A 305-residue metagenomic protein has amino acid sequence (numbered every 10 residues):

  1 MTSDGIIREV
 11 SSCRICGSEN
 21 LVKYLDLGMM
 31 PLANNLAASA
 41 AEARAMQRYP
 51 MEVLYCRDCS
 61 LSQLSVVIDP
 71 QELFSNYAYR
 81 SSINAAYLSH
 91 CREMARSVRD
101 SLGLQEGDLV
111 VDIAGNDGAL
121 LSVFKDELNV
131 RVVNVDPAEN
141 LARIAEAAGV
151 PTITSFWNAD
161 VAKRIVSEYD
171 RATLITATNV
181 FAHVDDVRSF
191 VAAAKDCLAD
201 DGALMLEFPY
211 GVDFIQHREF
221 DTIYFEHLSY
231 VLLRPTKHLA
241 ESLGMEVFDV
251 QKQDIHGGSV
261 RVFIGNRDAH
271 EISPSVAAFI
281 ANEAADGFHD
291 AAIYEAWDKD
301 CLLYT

Functional and structural regions predicted by a protein language model:
T2-A86, Q251: N-terminal juxtadomain amphipathic helix that follows a signal peptide/anchor or precedes a small N-terminal auxiliary
L32-N35, L206-S229, L233-P235, A240: Short, glycine-/aromatic-enriched active-site segment of Class I SAM-dependent methyltransferases
G107-N116: Conserved class I S-adenosyl-L-methionine
D117-L128: Conserved SAM-binding loop of SAM-dependent methyltransferases across substrates and taxa, primarily the Class I
T173-T176: A conserved beta-strand element that flanks and buttresses the S-adenosyl-L-methionine
R188-A203: A short glycine-rich, Lys/Arg-flanked "PGG" loop and its adjoining helix->strand segment in the class I
H256-D300: Flexible, glycine-/basic-rich loop-and-beta segments that form/coincide with the SAM-dependent methyltransferase
Y304-T305: Conserved small/polar residues in nucleotide/adenosyl-binding loops
